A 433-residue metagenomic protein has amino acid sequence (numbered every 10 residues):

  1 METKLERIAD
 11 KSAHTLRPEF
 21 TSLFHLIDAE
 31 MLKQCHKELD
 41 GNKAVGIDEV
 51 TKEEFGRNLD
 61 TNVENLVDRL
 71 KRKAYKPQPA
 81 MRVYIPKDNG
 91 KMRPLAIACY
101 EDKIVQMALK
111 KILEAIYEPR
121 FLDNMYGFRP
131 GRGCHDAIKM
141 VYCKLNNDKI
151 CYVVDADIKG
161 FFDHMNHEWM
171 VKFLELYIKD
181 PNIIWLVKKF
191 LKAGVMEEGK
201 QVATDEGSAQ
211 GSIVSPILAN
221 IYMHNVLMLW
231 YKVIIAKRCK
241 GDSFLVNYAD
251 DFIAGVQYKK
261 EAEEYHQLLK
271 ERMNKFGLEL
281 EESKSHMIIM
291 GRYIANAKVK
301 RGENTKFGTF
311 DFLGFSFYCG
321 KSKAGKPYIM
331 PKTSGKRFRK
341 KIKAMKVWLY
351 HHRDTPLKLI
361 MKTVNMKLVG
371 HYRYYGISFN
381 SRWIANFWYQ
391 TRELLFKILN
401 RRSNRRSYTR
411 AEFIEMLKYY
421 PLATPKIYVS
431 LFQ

Functional and structural regions predicted by a protein language model:
M1-L23: Charged, compositionally biased N-terminal leader segments and the immediate start of the first structured element
I27-K33, P79-M81, D88, L191-A193 (+1 more regions): Core structural elements
K33-M92: Phosphate/adenylate-binding "loop-and-lid" substructures adjacent to NTP/NAD/dNTP-binding pockets in NTP-dependent
R69-Y84, D88, R120-R132, D136-M290: Conserved polymerase palm-domain catalytic core
M125, A203-S208, Y328-M330, K346-I360 (+2 more regions): Short, solvent-exposed helix-loop connector elements
K192, E198, L280-T355: A conserved non-catalytic segment of reverse transcriptases and RNA-directed RNA polymerases corresponding to the late
F244-Y248, S285-Y293, T363-K367, I384-T391 (+1 more regions): A glycine-rich phosphate-binding loop feature that marks nucleotide/adenosyl-phosphate handling sites
S381-Q433: A terminal-accessory region detector
